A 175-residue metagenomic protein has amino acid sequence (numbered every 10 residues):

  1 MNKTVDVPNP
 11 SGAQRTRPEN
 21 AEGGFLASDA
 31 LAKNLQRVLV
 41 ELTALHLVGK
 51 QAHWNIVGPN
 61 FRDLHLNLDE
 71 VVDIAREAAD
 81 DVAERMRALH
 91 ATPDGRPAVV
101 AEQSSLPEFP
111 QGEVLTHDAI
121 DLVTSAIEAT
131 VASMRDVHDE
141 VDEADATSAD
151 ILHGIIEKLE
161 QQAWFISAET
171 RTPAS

Functional and structural regions predicted by a protein language model:
M1-A21: Acidic, low-complexity proline/glycine-rich segments
S11-R15, H46, S104-F109, A126 (+2 more regions): Phosphate/pyrophosphate-binding loop motifs in nucleotide- or prenyl diphosphate-using proteins
T16-V38, T116-A119, V123: Disorder-to-helix initiation segments
E19-N20, F25, R62-D63, D69-E70 (+3 more regions): Charge-rich, acidic-biased intrinsically disordered regions
G23-A30, A44-V71, S133-T147: Helix-loop segments that flank and shape redox-cofactor active sites
L39, H46, H53, V72 (+5 more regions): A structural signal for well-ordered alpha-helices, especially hydrophobic packing surfaces of coiled-coils
V57-V99, E169: Conserved alpha-helical segments that form or flank metal/cofactor-binding pockets of metalloenzymes
E84-R85, A98-G154: Acidic/histidine-rich alpha-helical segments that form the ligand environment of transition-metal centers
